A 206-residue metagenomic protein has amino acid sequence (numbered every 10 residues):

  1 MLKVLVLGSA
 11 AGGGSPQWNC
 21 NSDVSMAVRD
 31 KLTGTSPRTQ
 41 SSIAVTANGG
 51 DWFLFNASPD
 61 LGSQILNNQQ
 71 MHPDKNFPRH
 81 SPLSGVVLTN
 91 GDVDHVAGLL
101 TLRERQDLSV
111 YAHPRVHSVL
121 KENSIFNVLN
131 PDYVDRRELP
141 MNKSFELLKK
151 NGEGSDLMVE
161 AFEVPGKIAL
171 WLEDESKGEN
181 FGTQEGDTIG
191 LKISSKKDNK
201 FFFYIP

Functional and structural regions predicted by a protein language model:
M1-I205: Binuclear metal-dependent hydrolase catalytic cores
